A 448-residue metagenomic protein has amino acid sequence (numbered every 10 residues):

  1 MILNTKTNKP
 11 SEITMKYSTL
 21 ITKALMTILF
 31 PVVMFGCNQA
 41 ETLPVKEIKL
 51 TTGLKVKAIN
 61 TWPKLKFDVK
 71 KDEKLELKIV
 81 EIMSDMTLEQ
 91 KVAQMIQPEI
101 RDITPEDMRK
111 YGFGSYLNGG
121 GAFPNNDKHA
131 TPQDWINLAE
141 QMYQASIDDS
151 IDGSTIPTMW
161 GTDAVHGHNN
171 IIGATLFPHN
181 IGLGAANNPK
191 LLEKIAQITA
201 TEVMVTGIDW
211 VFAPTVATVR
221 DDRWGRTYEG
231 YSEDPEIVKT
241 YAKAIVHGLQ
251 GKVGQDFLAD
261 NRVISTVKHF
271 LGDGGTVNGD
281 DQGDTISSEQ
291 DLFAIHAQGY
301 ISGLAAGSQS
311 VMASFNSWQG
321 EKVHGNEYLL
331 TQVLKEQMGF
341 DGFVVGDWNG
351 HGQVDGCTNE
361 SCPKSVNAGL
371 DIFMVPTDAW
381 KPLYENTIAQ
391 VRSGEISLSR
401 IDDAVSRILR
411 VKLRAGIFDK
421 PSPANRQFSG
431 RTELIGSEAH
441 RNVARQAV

Functional and structural regions predicted by a protein language model:
I2-T14: Short, Lys/Arg-enriched N-terminal segments with co-localized hydrophobic residues within the first ~10-30 amino acids
L3-N4, A24, V80: Residue-level detector of alpha-helical transmembrane segments in integral membrane proteins
N4-T5, V32, C37: Generic detector of N-terminal low-structure segments
N8, L25-M26, E438: Hydrophobic residues within membrane-embedded alpha helices
I13-L25: Bacterial N-terminal signal peptides that target proteins for export
A24-M34: Bacterial N-terminal signal peptides
N38-V448: Glycoside hydrolase catalytic-domain context in secreted enzymes
